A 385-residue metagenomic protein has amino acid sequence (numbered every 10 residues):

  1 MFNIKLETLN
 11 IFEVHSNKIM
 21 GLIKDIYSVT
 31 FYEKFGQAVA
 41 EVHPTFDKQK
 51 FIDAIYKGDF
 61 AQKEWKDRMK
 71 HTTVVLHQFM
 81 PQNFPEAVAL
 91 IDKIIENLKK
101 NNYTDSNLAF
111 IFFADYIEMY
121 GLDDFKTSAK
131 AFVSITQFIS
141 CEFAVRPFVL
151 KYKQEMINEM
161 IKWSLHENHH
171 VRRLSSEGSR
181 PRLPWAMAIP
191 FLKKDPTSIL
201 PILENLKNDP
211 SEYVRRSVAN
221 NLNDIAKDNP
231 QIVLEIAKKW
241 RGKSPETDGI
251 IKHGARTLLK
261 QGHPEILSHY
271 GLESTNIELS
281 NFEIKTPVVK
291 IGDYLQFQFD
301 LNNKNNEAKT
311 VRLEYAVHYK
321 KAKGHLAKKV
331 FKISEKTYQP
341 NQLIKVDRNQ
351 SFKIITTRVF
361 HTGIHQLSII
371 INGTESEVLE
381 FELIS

Functional and structural regions predicted by a protein language model:
F2-I266, K290, E307: Surface-facing alpha-helical segments and adjacent helix-coil boundary elements at the starts of domains
E265-L279: Proline/serine/threonine-rich low-complexity linkers at boundaries of modular beta-sandwich domains
I277-S280, K321-E335: Short beta-strand and strand-turn-strand segments in soluble, beta-rich domains
E283-K290: Short beta-strand segments of immunoglobulin-like
D293-N302, N306-K321: Beta-strand-rich binding/interaction modules
F297, K328-I355, L383: A beta-strand/beta-hairpin structural motif
I354-I364: Short glycine/proline/serine/threonine-rich loop/turn segments at secondary-structure transition edges
T374-S385: Short beta-strand elements
